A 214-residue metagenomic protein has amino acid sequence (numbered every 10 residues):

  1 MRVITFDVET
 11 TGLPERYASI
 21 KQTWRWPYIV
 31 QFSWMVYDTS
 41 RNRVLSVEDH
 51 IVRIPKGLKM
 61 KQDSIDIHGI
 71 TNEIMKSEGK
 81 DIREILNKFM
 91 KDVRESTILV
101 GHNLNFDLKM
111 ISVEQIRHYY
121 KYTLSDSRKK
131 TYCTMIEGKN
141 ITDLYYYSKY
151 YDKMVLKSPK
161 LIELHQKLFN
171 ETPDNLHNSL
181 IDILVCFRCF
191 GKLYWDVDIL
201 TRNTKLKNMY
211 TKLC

Functional and structural regions predicted by a protein language model:
M1-I4: Extreme N-terminal starter segment of soluble prokaryotic enzymes
V8-Q22: Short acidic, Gly/Ser-rich segments with clustered Asp/Glu that frequently serve as metal-coordination loops in enzyme
R16, W26-I70, M90-C214: Metal-dependent phosphoesterase core characteristic of DEDDh/y 3'-5' exonuclease domains
I65-F89: Metal-dependent phosphoesterase signature
